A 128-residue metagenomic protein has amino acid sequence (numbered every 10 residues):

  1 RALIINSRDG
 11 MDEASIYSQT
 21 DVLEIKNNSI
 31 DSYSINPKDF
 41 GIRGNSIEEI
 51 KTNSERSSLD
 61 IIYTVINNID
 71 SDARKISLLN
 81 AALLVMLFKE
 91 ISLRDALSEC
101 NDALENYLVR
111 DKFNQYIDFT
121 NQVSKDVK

Functional and structural regions predicted by a protein language model:
R1-K128: Glycine-rich anion-binding loops and their surrounding alpha/beta cores
